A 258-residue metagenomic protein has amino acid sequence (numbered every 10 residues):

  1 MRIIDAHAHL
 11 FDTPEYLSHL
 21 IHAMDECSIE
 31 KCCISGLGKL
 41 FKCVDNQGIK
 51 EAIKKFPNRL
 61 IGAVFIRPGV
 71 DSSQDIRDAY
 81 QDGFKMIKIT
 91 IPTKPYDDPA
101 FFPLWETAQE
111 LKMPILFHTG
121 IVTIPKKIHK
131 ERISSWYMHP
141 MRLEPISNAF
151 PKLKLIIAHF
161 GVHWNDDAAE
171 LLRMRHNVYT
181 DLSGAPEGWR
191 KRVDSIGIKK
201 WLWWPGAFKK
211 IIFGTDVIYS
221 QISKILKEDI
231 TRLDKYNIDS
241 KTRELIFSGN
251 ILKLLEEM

Functional and structural regions predicted by a protein language model:
M1-H9, E15-K31, S35, R77-D78 (+2 more regions): Mid-to-C-terminal alpha-helical segments outside catalytic/metal-binding sites
R2-I4, L104, L116, I146-A149 (+3 more regions): A generic "structured core" feature
I3-A6, C33-G36, A63-V64, K88 (+3 more regions): Active-site neighborhood of phospho(di)ester-bond hydrolases with catalytic His/Asp-centered motifs
H7, M24, I49, A79 (+6 more regions): Conserved, mostly hydrophobic/aromatic
L10-F11, I121, V162, Y219: Short active-site segment of divalent metal-dependent hydrolases/proteases that encodes the spacing between
T13-M24, V44, P68-A79, N165 (+1 more regions): Short, acidic/polar
K39, C43-R132, W136-Y137, V178 (+1 more regions): Active-site gating/metal-coordination segments in enzymes
M86, F101-I212: Catalytic pocket-lining loop regions of alpha/beta-barrel enzymes, especially the amidohydrolase/enolase/GH5 lineages
